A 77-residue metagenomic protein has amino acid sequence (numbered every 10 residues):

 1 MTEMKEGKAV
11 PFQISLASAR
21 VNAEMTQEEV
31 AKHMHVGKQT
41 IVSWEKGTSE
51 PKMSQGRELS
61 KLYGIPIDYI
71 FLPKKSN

Functional and structural regions predicted by a protein language model:
M1-N22: A short, Lys/Arg-rich alpha-helix, primarily the initiator
A17, V42-S43, F71: Key DNA-contacting residues within the recognition helix of helix-turn-helix
V21, K32, K61: Alpha-helical residues within the helix-turn-helix
E24-S43: Short alpha-helical DNA-recognition segment
H35, S54-Y69: DNA major-groove recognition helix of helix-turn-helix/homeodomain DNA-binding modules
E45, Q55, K74: DNA major-groove recognition helix of helix-turn-helix
Y69-N77: Short amphipathic recognition helices of helix-turn-helix/homeodomain-type DNA-binding modules
